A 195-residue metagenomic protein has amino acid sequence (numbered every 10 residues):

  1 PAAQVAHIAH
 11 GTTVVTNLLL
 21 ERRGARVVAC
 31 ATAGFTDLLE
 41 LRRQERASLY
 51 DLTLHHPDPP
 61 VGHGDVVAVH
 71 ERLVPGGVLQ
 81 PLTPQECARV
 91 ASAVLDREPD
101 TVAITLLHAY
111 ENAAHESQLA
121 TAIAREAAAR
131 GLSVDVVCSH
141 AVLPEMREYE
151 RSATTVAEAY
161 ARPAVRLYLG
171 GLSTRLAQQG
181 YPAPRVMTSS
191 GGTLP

Functional and structural regions predicted by a protein language model:
P1-P195: N-terminally biased helix-coil "hinge/interface" segments that flank
